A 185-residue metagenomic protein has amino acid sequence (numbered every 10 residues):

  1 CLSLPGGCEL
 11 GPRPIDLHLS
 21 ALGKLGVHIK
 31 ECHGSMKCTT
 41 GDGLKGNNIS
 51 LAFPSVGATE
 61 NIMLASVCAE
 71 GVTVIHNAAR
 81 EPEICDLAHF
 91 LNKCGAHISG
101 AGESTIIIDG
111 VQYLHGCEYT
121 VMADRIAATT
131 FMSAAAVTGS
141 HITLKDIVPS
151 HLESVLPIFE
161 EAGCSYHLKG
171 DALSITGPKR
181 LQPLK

Functional and structural regions predicted by a protein language model:
C1-K185: Structural preference for solvent-exposed beta-strand-turn elements and adjacent flexible terminal/loop segments within
